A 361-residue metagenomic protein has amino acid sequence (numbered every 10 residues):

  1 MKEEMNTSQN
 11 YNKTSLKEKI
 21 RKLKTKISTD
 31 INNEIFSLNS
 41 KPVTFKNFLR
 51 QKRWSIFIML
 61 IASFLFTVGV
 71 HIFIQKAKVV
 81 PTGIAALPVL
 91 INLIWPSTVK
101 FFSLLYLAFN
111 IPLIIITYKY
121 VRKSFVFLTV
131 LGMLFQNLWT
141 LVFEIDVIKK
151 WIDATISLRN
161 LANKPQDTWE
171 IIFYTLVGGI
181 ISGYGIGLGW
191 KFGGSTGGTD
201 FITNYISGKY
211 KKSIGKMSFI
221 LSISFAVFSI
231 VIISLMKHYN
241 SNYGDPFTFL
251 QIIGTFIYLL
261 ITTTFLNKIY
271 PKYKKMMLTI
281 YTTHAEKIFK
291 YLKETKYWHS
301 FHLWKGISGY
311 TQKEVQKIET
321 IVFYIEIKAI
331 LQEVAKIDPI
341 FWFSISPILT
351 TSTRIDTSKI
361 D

Functional and structural regions predicted by a protein language model:
K2-A285: Core subunits and conserved enzymes of cellular information-processing and envelope-translocation systems across
K2-P42, Y270-D361: Peripheral (non-transmembrane) domains and long loops of multi-pass membrane proteins
